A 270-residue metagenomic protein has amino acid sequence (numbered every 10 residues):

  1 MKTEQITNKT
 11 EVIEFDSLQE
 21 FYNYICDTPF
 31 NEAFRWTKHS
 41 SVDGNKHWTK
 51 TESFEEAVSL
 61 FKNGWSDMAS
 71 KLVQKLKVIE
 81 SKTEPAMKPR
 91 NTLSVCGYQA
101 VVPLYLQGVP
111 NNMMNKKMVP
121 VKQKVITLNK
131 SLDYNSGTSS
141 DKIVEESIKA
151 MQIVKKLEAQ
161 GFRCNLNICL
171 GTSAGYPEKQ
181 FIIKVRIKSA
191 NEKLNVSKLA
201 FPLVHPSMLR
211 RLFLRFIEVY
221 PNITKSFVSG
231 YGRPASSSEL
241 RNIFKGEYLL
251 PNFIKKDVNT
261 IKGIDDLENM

Functional and structural regions predicted by a protein language model:
M1-K62, Q123, Y134-S140, I148-M151 (+1 more regions): Acidic, glycine-rich A-domain
D43-V125: Negatively charged sequence features
S131: Residues that scaffold, gate, or flank divalent-cation-dependent active/transport sites
